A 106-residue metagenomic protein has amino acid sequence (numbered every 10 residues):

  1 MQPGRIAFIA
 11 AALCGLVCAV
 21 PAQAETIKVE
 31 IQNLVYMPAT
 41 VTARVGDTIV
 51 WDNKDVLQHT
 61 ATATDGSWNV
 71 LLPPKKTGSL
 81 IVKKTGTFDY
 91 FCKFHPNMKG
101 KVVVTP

Functional and structural regions predicted by a protein language model:
Q2-R5, A10-G15, A19-P106: Extracytoplasmic copper-binding redox domains, predominantly the cupredoxin/blue-copper superfamily
